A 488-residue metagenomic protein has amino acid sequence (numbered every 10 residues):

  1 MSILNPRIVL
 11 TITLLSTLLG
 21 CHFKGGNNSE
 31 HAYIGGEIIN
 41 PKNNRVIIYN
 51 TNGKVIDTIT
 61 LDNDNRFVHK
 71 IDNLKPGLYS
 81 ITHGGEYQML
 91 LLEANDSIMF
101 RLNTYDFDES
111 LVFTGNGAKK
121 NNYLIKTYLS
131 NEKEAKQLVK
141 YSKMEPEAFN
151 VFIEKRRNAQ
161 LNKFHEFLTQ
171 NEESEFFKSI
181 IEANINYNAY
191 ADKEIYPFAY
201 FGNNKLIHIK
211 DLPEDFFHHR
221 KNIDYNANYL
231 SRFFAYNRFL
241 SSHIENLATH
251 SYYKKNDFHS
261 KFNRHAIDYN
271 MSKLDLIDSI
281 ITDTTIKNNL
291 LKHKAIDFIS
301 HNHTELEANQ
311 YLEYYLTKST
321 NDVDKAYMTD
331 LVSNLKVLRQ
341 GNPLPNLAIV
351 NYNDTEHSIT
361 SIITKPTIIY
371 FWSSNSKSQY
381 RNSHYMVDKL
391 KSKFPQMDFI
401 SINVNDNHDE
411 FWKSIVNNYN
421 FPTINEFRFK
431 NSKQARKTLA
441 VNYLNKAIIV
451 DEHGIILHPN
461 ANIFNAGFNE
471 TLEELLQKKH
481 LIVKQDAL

Functional and structural regions predicted by a protein language model:
T17-G20: C-terminal motif of bacterial Sec signal peptides marking the signal peptidase cleavage site
H22-F176: A non-transmembrane, solvent-exposed segment enriched in polar/low-complexity residues
D57-T58, N73, S97, S279 (+3 more regions): Coil residues (strongly favoring Ser/Thr
T104-H357: Oxidative protein folding and maturation machinery
T355-V387, D398-I400: Short active-site neighborhood of thiol/selenol oxidoreductases, capturing the structured segment around
S378-N418, N431-K437: Structural microenvironment flanking redox-active thiols in thiol-disulfide oxidoreductases
K413-E452: Short, internal strand/loop/helix patches that form the active-site neighborhood or redox-interaction surface
I449-L488: Thiol-/selenol-based redox modules, centered on thioredoxin-like and closely related oxidoreductase domains
